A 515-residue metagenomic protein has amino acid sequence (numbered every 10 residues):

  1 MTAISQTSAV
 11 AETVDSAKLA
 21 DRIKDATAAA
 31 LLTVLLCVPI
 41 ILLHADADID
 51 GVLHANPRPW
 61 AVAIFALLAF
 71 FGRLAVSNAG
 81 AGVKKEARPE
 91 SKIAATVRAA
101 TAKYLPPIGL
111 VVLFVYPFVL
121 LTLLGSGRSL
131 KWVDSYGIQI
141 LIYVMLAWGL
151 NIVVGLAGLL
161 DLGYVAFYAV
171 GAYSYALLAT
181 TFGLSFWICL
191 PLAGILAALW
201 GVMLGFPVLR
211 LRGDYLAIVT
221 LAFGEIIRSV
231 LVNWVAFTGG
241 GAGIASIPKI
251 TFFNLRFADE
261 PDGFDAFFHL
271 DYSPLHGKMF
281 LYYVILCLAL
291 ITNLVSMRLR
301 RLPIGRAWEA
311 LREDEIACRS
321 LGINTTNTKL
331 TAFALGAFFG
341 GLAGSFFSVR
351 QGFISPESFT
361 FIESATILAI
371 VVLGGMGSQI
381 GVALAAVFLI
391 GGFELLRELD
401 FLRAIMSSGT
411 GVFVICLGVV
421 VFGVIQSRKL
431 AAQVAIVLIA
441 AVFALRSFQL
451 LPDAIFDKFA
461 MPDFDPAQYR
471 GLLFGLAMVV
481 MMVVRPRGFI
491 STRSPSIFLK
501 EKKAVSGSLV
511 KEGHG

Functional and structural regions predicted by a protein language model:
T2-I142, A172-L192, E225-L311, R319-L335 (+2 more regions): Membrane-water interface segments at transmembrane-helix boundaries in multipass membrane proteins
Y136-L159, S185: Function-critical hydrophobic alpha-helical transmembrane segments in multi-pass membrane proteins
W148, I316-R319: Conserved N-terminal flank of the Walker A/P-loop in ABC nucleotide-binding domains
L150-L159, G163-Y164, G171-A172, A176-L177 (+3 more regions): Transmembrane-helix boundary motif in ABC transporter permease subunits
D161, R212-D214, E313-E315, M376-Q379 (+1 more regions): Short loop-to-helix capping motifs
